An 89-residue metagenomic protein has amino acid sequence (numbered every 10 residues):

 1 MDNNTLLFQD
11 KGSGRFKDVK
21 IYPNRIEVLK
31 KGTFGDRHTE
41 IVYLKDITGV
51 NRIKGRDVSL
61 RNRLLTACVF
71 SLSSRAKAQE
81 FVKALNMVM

Functional and structural regions predicted by a protein language model:
D2-S13, E27, F34-M89: Acidic, Ser/Thr- and proline-rich intrinsically disordered linker/docking segments of eukaryotic scaffolds
K17-P23: Broad, structure-driven detector of short, well-ordered beta-strand segments within folded domains
P23, E27-L29: Short, aliphatic-rich beta-strand segments
